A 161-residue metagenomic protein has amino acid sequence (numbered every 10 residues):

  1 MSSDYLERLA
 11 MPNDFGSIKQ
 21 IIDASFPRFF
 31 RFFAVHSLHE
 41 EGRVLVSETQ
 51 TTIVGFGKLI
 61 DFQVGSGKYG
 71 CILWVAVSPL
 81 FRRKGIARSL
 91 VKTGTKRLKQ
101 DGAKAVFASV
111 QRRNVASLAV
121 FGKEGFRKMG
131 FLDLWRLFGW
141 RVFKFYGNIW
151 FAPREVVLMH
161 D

Functional and structural regions predicted by a protein language model:
D4-I18: A short beta-loop-alpha structural element at the N-terminal edge of CoA-dependent acyl/N-acetyltransferase catalytic
P12-N13, Q20-L80, V91: Acetyl-CoA-dependent GNAT
W74, V110-R112: A cross-domain feature marking catalytic cores of carbohydrate-active enzymes and several ubiquitous metabolic/repair
V77, R83-K96, A119-K123: Conserved acetyl-CoA-binding loop-helix of GNAT-fold acetyltransferases
R88, R112-G130, L134-W140: Conserved active-site alpha-helix within GNAT-family acetyltransferase domains
L98-V110: Conserved GNAT acetyl-CoA-binding A-motif
L134-D161: C-terminal "cap" of GNAT-fold acetyltransferases
